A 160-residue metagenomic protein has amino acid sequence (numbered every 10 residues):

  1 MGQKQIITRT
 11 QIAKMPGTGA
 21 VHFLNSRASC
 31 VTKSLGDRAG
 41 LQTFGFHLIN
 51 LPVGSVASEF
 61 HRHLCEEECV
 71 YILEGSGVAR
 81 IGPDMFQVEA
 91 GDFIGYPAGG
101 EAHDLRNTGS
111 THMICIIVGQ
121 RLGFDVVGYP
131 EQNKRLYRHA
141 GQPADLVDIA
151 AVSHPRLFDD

Functional and structural regions predicted by a protein language model:
M1-T43, V126-D160: A short, N-terminal "cap"/entry segment at the start of jelly-roll beta-barrel domains of the cupin/DSBH fold
S29-S34, H47-H63, A98: Conserved short histidine dyad/triad with adjacent acidic residue
G40, A98-F124: Ligand-binding loop in jelly-roll beta-barrel domains
L48-P52, R62-R80, V118-Q120: Short, conserved beta-strand element in jelly-roll/cupin
C69, S76-V78, M85, A102 (+1 more regions): Structural motif
P83-A98: Short acidic-glycine-tyrosine-enriched beta hairpin
